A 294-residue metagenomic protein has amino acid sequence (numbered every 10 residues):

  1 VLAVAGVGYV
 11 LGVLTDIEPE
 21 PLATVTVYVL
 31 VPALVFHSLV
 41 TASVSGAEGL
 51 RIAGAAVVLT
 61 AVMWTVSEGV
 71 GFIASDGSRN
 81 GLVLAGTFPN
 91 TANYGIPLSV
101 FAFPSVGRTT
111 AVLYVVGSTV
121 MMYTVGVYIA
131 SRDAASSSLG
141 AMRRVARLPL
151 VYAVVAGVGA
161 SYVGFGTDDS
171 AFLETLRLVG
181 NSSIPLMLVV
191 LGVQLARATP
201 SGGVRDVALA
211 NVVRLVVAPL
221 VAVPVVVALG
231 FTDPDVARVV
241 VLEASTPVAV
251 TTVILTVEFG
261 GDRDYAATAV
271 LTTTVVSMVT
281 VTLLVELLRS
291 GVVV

Functional and structural regions predicted by a protein language model:
V1-V294: Alpha-helical transmembrane segments of multi-pass small-molecule/ion transporters
